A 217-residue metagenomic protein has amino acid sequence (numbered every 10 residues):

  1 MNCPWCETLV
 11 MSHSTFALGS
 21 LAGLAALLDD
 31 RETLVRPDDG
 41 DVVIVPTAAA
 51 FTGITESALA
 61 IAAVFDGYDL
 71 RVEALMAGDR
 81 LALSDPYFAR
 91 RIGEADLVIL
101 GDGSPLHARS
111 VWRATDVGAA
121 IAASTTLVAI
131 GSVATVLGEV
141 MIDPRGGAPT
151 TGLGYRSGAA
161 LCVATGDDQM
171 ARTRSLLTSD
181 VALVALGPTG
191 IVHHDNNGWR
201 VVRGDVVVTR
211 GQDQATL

Functional and structural regions predicted by a protein language model:
N2-D38, A48-L59, A63, G147-L217: C-terminal and late-domain segments of enzyme folds
D41, T126-L127, A182: Proline-centered loop/turn at the N-terminus of a beta-strand
V42, V98, G131, L161 (+1 more regions): A residue-level signal for conserved active-site and pocket-lining positions in enzyme catalytic cores
V43, A49-A95, L100-G103, H107: Portal/gating segments that form or line small-molecule/metal binding sites
T55, D85, S110-V111, G138-V140 (+1 more regions): Short, well-ordered secondary-structure micro-motifs
A62, F88-A89, A114-I121, T173-R174: Short amphipathic alpha-helical segments and helix-helix/interface helices
G101-M170: Class I SAM-dependent methyltransferase SAM-binding "motif I" and its flanking Rossmann-like core
